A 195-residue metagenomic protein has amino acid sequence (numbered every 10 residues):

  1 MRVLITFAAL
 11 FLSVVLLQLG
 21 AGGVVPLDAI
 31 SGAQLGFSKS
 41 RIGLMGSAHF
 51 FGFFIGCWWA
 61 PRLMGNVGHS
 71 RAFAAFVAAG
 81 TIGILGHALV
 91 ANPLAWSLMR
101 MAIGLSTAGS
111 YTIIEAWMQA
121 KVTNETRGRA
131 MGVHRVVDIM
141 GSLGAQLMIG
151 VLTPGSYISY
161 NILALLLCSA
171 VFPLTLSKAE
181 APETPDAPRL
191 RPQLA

Functional and structural regions predicted by a protein language model:
R2-F50: Helix-loop boundary and gating motifs at the non-cytosolic
F50-F54, W58, S142-L143: Residue-level signature of mid-helix packing/kink "hotspots" within the transmembrane helices of 12-pass Major
G56-H69, T153: Helix-to-loop junctions at the C-terminal end of transmembrane segments in multipass secondary transporters
R71-G86: Structural signature of the two symmetry-related core transmembrane helices
L89-A91: Helix-breaking motifs and short loop linkers at transmembrane-helix boundaries and internal kinks in secondary membrane
L94-A102: Paired small-residue
G109-V122: Intracellular juxtamembrane helix-capping segments at the cytosolic ends of symmetry-related transmembrane helices
Y160-T175: Symmetry-related core transmembrane helices of the 12-TM Major Facilitator Superfamily/SLC fold
